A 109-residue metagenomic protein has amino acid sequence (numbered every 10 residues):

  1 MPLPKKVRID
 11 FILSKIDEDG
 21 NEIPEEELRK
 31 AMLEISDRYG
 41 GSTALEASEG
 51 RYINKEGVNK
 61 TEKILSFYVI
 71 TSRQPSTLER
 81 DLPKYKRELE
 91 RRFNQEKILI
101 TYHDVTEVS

Functional and structural regions predicted by a protein language model:
M1-S109: Positively charged, small/polar-rich N-terminal and surface patches that mediate targeting and assembly and bind
